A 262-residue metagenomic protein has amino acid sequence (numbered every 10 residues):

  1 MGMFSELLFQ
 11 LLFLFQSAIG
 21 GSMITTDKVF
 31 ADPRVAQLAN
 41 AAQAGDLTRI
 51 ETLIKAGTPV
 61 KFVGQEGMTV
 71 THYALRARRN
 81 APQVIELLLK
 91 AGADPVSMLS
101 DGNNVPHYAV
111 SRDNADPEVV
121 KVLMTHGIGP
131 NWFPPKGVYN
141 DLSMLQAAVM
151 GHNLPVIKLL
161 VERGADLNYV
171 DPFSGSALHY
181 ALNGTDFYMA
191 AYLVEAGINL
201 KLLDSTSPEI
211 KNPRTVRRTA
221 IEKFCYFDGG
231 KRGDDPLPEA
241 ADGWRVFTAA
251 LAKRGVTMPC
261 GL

Functional and structural regions predicted by a protein language model:
G2-G20: Classical Sec-dependent N-terminal signal peptides that target proteins to the secretory pathway
M23-G67: N-terminal segments that cap or nucleate solenoid repeat domains
M23-Q37, A196-K201, S205-T206, R214-L262: Ankyrin-repeat-protein effector appendages
R34, G67, G102, G137-D141 (+4 more regions): Start-of-repeat signature of ankyrin repeats
N40-G45, Y73-A81, Y108-D116, A147-N153 (+3 more regions): Ankyrin repeat A-helix N-terminal signature
R49, Q83-V84, E118-V119, P155-V156 (+2 more regions): Conserved ankyrin/ankyrin-like repeat signature
E51-P59, E86-D94, K121-P130, K158-D166 (+2 more regions): Ankyrin repeat domain, specifically the short helix-to-loop turn at the C-terminus of the second helix of each repeat
V60-V63, P95-M98, P130-K136, L167-V170 (+1 more regions): Ankyrin repeat boundary signal
